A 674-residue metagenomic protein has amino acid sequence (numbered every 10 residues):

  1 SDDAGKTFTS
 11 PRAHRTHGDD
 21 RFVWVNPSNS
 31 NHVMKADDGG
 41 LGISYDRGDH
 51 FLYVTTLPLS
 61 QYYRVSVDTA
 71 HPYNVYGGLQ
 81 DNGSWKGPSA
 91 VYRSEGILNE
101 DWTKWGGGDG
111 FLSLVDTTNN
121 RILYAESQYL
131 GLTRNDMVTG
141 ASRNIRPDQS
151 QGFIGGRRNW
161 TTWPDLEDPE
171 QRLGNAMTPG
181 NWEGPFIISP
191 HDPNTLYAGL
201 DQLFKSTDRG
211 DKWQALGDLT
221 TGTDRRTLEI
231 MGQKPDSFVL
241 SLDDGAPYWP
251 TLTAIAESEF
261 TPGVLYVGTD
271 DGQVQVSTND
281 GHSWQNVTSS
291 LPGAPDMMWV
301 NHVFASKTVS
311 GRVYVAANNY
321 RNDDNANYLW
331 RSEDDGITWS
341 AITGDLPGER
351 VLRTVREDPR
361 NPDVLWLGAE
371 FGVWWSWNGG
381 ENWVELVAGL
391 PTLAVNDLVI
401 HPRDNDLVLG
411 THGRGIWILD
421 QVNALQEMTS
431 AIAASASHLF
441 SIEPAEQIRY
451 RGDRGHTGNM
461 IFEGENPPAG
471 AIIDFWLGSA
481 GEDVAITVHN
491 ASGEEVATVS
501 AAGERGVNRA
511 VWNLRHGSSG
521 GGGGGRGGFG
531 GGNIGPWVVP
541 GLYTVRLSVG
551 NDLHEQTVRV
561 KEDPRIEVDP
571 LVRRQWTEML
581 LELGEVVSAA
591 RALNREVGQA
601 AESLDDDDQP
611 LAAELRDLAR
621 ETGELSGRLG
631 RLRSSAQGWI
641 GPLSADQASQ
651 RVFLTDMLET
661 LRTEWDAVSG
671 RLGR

Functional and structural regions predicted by a protein language model:
S1-I461, P468-A471: Beta-propeller blade termini and top-face loops
N135, A471-A497, L542, R546: Beta-strand-rich binding/interaction modules
G199, E504-A510, I534-L542, D552: A glycine-anchored, Pro-Gly-centered beta-turn/N-cap motif
A424-Y450, E555-A589: Low-complexity, Pro/Ser/Thr- and charge-rich linker/hinge segments at domain boundaries
R451-E482, R509, L580, V587: Contiguous beta-strand segments within globular domains
E495-I534: Glycine-centered tight-turn motifs at strand-turn-strand junctions
S518-G521, S548-Q556: Short acidic/polar inter-strand loop motif in beta-rich domains
L542, V549, Q556-V558, A589-R674: Mature extracytoplasmic or organellar-lumen-exposed domains after removal of signal/transit peptides
